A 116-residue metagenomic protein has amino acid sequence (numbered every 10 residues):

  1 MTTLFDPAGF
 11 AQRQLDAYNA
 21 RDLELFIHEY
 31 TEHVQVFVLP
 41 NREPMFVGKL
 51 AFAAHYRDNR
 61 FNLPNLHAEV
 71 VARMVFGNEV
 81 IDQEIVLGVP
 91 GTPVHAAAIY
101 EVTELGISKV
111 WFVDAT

Functional and structural regions predicted by a protein language model:
M1-H28, E32: Short, low-complexity N-terminal intrinsically disordered segments enriched in polar/charged residues
T3-D6, F37, E43, A51-T116: A beta-strand edge to alpha-helix "cap/lid" segment located at domain peripheries
